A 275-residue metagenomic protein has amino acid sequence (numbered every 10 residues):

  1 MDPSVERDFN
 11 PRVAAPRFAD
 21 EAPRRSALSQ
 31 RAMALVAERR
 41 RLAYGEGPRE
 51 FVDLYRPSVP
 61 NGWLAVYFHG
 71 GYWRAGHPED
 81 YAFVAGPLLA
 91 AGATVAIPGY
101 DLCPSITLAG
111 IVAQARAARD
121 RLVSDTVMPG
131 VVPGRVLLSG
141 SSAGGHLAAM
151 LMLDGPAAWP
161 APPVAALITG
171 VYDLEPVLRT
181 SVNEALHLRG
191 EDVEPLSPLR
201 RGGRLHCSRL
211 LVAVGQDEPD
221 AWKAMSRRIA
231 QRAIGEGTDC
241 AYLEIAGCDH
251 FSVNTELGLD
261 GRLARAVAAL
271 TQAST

Functional and structural regions predicted by a protein language model:
M1-T275: Alpha/beta-hydrolase superfamily serine-hydrolase fold, recognizing
